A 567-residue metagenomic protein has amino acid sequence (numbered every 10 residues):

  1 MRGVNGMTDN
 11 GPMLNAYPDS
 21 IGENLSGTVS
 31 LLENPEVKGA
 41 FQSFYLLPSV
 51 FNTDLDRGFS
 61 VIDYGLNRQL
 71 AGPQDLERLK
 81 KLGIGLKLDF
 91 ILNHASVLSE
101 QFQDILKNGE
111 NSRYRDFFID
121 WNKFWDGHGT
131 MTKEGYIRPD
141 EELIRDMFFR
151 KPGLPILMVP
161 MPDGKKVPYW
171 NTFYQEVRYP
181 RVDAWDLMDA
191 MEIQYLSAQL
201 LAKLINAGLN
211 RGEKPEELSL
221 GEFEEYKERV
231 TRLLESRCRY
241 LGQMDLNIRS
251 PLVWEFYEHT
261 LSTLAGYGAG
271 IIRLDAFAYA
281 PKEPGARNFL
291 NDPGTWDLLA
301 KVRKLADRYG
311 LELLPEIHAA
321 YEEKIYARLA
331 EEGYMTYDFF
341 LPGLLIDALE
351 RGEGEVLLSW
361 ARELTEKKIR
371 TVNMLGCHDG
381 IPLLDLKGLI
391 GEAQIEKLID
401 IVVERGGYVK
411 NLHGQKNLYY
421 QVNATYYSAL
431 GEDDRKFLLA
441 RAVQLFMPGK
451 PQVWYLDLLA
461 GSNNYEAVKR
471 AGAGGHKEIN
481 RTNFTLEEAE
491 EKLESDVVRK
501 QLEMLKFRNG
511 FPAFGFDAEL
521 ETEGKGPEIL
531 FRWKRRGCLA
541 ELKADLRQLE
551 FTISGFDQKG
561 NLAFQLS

Functional and structural regions predicted by a protein language model:
R2-L252, F277-L349: Acidic/aromatic-lined carbohydrate-recognition and catalytic surfaces of CAZymes acting on diverse glycans
E36-V37, A265-G266, L445: Non-catalytic positions within long, well-ordered alpha-helices that form the structural scaffold/packing of enzyme
F41, A269, F277, G449-K450: A structural motif
L46, D89, L264, L274-D275 (+4 more regions): Conserved, mostly hydrophobic/aromatic
R113, S250-I272, L357-T365: An active-site-proximal structural segment forming one wall of the substrate-binding cleft that immediately precedes
T132-P160, A361-A393: Extended catalytic-interface subdomain
T365-L546, E550: Loop/helix patches that line or flank the sugar-binding groove of alpha-linked glycan CAZymes
L546-S567: C-terminal beta-sandwich/jelly-roll accessory domains of carbohydrate-active enzymes
